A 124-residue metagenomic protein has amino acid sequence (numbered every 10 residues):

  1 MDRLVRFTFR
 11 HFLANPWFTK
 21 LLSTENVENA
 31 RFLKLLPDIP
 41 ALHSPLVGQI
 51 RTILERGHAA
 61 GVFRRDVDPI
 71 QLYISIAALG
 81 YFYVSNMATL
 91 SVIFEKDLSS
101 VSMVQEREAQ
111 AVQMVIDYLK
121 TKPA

Functional and structural regions predicted by a protein language model:
M1-F7, F18-K20: Active-site-adjacent scaffolding segments
M1-L4, K34-P40, E55: Amphipathic alpha-helical linker/stalk segments
R6, T24-V27, D68, A77: Short amphipathic alpha-helical surface patches that mediate protein-protein
F7-R10, A14, S44-A60, S75-A124: C-terminal peripheral helix-coil segments that are non-catalytic and often amphipathic
A14-P37, M87-F94: Amphipathic alpha-helical segments used for helix-helix packing
P16, K20, I70-A77: Non-catalytic, well-ordered alpha-helical scaffold segments
L35-L42, A59-S75: All-alpha amphipathic helical-bundle segments outside canonical DNA-binding/catalytic cores that form hydrophobic
